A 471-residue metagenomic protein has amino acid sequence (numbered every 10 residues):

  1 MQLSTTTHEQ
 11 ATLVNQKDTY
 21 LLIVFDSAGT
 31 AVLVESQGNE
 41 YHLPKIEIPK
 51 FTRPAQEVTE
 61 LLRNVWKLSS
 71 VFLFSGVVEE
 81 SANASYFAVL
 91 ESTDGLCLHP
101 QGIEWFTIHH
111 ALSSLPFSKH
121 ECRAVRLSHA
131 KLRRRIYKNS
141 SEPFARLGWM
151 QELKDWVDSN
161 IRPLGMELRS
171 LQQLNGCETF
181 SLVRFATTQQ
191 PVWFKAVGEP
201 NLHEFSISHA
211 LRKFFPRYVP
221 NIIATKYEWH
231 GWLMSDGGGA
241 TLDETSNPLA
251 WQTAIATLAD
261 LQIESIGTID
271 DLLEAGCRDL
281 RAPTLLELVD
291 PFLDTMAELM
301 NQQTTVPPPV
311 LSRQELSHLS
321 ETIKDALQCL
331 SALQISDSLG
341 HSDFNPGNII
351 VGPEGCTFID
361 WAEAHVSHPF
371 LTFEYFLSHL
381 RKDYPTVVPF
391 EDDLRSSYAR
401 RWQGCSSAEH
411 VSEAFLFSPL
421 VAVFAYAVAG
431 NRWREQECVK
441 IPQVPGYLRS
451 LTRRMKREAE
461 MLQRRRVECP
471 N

Functional and structural regions predicted by a protein language model:
Q2-P44, S70-V71, I350-G352, T357-D360: N-terminal strand-loop-strand
V34, L171-T188, W193-F194, E321-F373: Active-site acidic catalytic loop and adjacent metal/ATP-binding pocket of ATP-dependent phosphoryl transfer enzymes
Y41-L43, E80-S114, Q172-L280: ATP-binding pocket architecture of kinase catalytic cores
L43-V77: The catalytic Nudix box helix
P116-L171: Juxta-kinase regulatory segment immediately upstream of eukaryotic protein kinase catalytic domains
K131-W149, L153, G276-C329: Active-site catalytic-loop/activation-segment of kinase and kinase-like phosphoryl-transfer enzymes
T245-R313, D337, P442-S450: A cross-family kinase active-site recognition segment
P369-S406, P419-V439: Active-site activation/catalytic loop segments of kinase-like enzymes and analogous catalytic loops in related
